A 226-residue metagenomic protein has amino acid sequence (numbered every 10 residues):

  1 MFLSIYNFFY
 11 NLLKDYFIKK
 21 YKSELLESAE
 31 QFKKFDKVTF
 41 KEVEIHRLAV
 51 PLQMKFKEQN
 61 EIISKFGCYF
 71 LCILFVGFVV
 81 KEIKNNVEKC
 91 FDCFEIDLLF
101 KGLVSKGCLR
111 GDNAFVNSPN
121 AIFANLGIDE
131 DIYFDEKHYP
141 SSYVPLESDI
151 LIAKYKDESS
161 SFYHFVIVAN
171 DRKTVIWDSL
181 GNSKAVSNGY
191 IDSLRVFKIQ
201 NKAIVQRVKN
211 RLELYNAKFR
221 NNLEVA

Functional and structural regions predicted by a protein language model:
M1, L223-A226: Short intrinsically disordered terminal tails
M1-C108: Active-site-adjacent structural segments surrounding the nucleophilic cysteine of cysteine proteases and isopeptidases
L3, F78-L212, A217: Conserved active-site-adjacent core of cysteine acyl-enzyme catalytic domains
F17-I18, L25, F32, I204 (+4 more regions): Extended hydrophobic/Leu-rich segments
K37, E42-E44, R195, R207 (+1 more regions): Detector for intrinsically disordered, low-structure N-terminal pre-sequences
